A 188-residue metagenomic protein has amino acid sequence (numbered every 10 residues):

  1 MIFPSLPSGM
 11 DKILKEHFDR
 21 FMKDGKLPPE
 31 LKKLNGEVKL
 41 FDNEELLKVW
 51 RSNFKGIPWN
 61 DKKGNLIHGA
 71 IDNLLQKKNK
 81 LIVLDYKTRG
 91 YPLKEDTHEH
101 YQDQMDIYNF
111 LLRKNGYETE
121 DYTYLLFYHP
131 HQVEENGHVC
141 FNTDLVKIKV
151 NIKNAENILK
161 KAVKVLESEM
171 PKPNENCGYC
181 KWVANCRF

Functional and structural regions predicted by a protein language model:
M1-K80: Metal-dependent nuclease catalytic cores that hydrolyze phosphodiester bonds in DNA/RNA, characterized by
F18, Y108, C180: A residue-level signal for conserved active-site and pocket-lining positions in enzyme catalytic cores
G64-H68, L81, G137-L145: Short, mixed charged/polar active-site loops that provide acid/base catalysis or chelate metal/phosphate cofactors
I67-L93, Y108-F110: Conserved catalytic cores of phosphodiester-cleaving nucleases, focusing on short active-site segments
E95-E99: Short, solvent-exposed loop/turn segments at secondary-structure boundaries
Y101-R113: An active-site-proximal "capping" alpha-helix that borders the catalytic cofactor pocket
L111-F188: Metal-dependent nuclease catalytic regions and adjoining charged, substrate-binding loops involved in nucleic-acid end
